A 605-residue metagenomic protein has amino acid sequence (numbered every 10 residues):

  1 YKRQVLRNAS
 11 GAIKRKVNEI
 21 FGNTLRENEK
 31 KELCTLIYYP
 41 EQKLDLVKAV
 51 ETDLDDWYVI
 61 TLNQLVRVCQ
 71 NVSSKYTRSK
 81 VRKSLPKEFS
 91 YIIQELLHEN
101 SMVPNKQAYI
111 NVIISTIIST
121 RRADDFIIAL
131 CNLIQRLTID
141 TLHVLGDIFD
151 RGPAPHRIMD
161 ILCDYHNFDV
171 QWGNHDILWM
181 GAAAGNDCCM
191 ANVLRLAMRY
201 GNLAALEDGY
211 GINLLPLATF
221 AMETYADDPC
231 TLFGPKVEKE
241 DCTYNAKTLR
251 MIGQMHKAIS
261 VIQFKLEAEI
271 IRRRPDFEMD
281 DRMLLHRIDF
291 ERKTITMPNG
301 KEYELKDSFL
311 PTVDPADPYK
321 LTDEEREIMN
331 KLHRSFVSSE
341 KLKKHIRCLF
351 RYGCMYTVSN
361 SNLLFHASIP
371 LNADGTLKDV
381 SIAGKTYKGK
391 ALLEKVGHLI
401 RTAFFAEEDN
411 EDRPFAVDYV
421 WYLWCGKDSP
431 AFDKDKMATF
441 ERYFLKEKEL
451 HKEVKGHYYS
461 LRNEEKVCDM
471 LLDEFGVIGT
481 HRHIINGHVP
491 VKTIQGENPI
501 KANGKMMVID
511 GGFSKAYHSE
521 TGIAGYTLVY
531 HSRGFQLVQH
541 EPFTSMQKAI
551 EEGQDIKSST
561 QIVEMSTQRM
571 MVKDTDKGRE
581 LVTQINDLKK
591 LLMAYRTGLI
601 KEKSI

Functional and structural regions predicted by a protein language model:
K2-I605: Feature recognizes metal-dependent phosphohydrolase scaffolds
